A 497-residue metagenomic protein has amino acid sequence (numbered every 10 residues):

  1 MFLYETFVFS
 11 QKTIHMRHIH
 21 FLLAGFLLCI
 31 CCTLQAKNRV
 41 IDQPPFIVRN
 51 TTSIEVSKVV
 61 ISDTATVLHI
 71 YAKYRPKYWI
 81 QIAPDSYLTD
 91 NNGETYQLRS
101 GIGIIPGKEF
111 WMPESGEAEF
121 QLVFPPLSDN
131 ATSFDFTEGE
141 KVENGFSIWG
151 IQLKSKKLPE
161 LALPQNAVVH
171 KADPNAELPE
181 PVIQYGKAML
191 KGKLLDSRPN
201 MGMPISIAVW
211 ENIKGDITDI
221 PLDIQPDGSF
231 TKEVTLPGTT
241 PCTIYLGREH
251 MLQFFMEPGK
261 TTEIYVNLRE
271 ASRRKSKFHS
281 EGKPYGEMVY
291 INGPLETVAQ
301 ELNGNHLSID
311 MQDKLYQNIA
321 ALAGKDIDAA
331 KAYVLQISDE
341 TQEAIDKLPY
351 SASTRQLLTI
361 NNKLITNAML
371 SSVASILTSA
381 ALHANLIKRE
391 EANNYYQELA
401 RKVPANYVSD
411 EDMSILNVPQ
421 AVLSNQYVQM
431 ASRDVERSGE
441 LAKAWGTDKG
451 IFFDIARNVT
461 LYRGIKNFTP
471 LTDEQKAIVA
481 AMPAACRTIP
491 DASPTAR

Functional and structural regions predicted by a protein language model:
M1-V40: Bacterial Sec-dependent N-terminal signal peptides
N38-D63, I104: Low-complexity, acidic Ser/Thr/Pro/Gly-rich terminal tails and inter-domain linkers that flank the onset of structured
V56-K58, G107-P113, V123-F124, P179 (+2 more regions): Beta-strand-rich interaction surfaces with strong enrichment in secreted/lumenal proteins
T64-Y74: Short, well-ordered beta-strand segments enriched in hydrophobic/aromatic residues
A72-P113: The feature marks short-to-medium sequence segments in extracytoplasmic or secretory-pathway proteins
R99-V142: Short, solvent-exposed, Trp/other aromatic-anchored flexible loops in extracytoplasmic proteins
G150-S353: A non-transmembrane, solvent-exposed segment enriched in polar/low-complexity residues
L268-R497: Oxidative protein folding and maturation machinery
